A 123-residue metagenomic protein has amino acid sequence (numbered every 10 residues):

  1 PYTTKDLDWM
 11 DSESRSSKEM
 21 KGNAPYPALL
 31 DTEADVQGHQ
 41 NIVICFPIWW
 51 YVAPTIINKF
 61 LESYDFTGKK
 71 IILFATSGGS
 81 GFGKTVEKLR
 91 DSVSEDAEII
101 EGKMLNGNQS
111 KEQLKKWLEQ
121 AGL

Functional and structural regions predicted by a protein language model:
P1-I44, Y51-A53, N58, E62 (+2 more regions): N-terminal beta1-alpha1-beta2 submodule of the flavodoxin-like/Rossmannoid cofactor-binding fold
N41-F46, I71-A75: Short glycine-rich or small-residue beta-strand-to-loop segments that form or flank ligand, phosphate, metal/Fe-S
P47-V52, S77-G81: Gly/Ser/Thr-rich loops at beta-strand to alpha-helix junctions that form or flank small-molecule/cofactor-binding
E62-K69: Conserved helix-turn-beta segment immediately C-terminal to the redox Cys motif in thioredoxin-like folds
I72-Q109: Short, glycine-/small-residue-rich phosphate/pyrophosphate-handling segment
